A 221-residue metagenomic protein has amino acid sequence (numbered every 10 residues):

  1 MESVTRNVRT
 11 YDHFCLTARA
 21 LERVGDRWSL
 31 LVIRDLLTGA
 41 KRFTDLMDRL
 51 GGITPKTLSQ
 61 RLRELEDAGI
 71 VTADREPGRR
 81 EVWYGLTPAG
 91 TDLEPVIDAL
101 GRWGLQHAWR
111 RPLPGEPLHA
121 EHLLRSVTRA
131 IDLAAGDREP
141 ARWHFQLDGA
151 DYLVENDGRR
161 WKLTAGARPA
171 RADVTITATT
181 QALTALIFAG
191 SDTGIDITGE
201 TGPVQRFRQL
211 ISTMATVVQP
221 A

Functional and structural regions predicted by a protein language model:
E2-A20: Short, Lys/Arg-enriched N-terminal segment that forms or immediately precedes the first helix of a structured domain
C15-T54, R63: N-terminal helix-turn-helix DNA-binding core of bacterial DNA-binding proteins
G25, P77-A99: Basic, amphipathic "hinge/linker" alpha-helix immediately C-terminal to the N-terminal HTH DNA-binding motif
A89-L153, P203-A221: Acidic, aliphatic-rich amphipathic alpha-helical segments
R168-A221: C-terminal interaction segments
